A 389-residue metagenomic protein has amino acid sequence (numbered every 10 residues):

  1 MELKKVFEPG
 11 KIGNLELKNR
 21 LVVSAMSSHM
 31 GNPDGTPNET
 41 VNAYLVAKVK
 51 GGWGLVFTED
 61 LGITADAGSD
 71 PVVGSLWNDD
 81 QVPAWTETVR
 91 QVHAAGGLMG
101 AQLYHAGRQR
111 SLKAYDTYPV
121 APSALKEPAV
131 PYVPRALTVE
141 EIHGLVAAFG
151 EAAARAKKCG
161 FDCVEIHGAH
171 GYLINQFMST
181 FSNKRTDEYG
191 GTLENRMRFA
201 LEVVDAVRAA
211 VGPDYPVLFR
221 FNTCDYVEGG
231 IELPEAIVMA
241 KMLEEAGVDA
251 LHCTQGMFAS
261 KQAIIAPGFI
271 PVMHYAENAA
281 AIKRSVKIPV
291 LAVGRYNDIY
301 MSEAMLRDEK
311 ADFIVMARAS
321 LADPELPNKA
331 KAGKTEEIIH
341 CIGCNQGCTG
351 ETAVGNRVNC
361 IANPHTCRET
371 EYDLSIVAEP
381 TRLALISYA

Functional and structural regions predicted by a protein language model:
M1-L374, S387: Flavin-dependent oxidoreductase catalytic cores
S375-A389: Positively charged, low-complexity/disordered segments
